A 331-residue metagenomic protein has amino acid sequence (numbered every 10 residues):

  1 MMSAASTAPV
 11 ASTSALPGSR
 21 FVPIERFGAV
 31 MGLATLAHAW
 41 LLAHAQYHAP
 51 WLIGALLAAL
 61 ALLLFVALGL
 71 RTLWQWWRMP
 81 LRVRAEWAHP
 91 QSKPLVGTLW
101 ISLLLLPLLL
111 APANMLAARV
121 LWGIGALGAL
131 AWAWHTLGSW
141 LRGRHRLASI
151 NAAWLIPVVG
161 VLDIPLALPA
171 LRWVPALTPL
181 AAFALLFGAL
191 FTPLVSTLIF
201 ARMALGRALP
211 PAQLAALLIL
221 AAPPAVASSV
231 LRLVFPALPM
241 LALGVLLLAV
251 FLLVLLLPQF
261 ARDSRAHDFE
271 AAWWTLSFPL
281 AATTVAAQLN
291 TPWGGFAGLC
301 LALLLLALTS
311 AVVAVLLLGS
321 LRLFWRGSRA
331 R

Functional and structural regions predicted by a protein language model:
M2-S19, A67-R82, G128-R142, G188-M203 (+2 more regions): Hydrophobic, membrane-facing alpha-helical anchors
V10-A39, A58, M79-L105, W122-G125 (+7 more regions): Juxtamembrane helix-loop boundaries in multi-pass membrane proteins
A45-L52, P175-T178, F235-L241, R262-D268 (+1 more regions): Extracellular/periplasmic helix-loop-helix junctions in multi-pass membrane proteins
Y47-M115: Membrane helical hairpin/interfacial module
A55-A67, L116-L130, P179-L194, M240-F251 (+1 more regions): Structural signature of hydrophobic alpha-helical transmembrane segments
L109-P112, W132-H145, D163-A176, F191-A208 (+1 more regions): Internal transmembrane alpha-helix with an interfacial aromatic "cap," most often the third helix
L168-P169, W173-L194, F200, A215 (+1 more regions): Surface-exposed interaction/gating patches
